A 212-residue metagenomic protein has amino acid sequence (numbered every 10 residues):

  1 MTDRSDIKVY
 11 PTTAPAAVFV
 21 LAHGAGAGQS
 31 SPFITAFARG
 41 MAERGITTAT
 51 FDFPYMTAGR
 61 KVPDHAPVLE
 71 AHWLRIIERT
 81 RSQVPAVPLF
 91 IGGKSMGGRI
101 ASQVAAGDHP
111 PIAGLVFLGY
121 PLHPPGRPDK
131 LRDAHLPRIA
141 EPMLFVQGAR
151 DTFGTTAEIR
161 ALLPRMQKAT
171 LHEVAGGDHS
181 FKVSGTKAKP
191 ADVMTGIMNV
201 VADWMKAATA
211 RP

Functional and structural regions predicted by a protein language model:
M1-L89, G107, D178-A188, M194 (+1 more regions): Serine-hydrolase catalytic machinery in alpha/beta-hydrolase-like enzymes
V20-G24, G119, Q147: The conserved beta1-alpha1 loop
T57-R60, L122-P128, F153, F181: A short beta-to-alpha transition loop/helix N-cap that caps and shapes the active-site region
W73-E141: Primarily recognizes the serine-hydrolase "nucleophile elbow" in alpha/beta-hydrolase and SGNH/GDSL folds
I139-A140, F145-Q147, D151: Short beta-strand/loop motif that positions the catalytic acidic residue of the alpha/beta-hydrolase fold
T152-E158: Conserved alpha/beta-hydrolase "acid-adjacent" motif
R165-K182: Catalytic histidine neighborhood in serine/cysteine hydrolases with alpha/beta-hydrolase-type architecture
V200-R211: C-terminal alpha-helix
